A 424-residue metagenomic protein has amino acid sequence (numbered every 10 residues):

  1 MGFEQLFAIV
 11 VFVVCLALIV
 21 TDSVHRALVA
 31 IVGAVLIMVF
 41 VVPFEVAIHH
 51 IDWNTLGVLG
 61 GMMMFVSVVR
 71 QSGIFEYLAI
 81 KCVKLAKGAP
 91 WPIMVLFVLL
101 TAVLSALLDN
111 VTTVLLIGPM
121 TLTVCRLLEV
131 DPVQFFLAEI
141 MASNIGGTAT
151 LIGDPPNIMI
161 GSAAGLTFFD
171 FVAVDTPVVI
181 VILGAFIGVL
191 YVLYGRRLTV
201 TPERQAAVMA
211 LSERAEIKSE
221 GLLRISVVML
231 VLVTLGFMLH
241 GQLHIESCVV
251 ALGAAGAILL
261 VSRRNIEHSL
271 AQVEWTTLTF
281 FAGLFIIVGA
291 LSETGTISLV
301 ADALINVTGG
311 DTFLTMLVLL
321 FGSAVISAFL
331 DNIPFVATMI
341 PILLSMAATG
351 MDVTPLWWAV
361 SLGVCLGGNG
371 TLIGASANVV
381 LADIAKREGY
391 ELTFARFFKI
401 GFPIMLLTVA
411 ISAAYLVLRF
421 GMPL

Functional and structural regions predicted by a protein language model:
M1-V10, D52-M64, A106-V114, T150 (+5 more regions): Structural signature of hydrophobic alpha-helical transmembrane segments
I9-V10, A27-V32, W91-L99, T113 (+10 more regions): Hydrophobic alpha-helical transmembrane segments
V14-I31, E220, R224, V231-L252 (+1 more regions): Flexible hinge motifs at transmembrane-helix junctions and intramembrane kinks/re-entrant loops in multi-pass membrane
C15-V24, L100-D109, I140-I152, L239-Q242 (+2 more regions): Transmembrane alpha-helix interface/packing and boundary motifs in multi-pass membrane proteins, characterized by
E45-V133, T276-T349: Membrane-embedded alpha-helical segments and adjacent helix-loop junctions characteristic of multi-pass solute
E76-A79, T112-T123, F136-L137, T150-A164 (+5 more regions): Re-entrant/interfacial helical elements at transmembrane boundaries that shape and gate the permeation pathway
L127-V133, L137, A149-T150, F169-G221 (+3 more regions): Juxtamembrane and boundary regions of transmembrane helices in multi-pass small-molecule transporters and channels
T150-P155, L232-M238, L284-A303, G367 (+1 more regions): Hydrophobic alpha-helical transmembrane segments in multi-pass integral membrane proteins
